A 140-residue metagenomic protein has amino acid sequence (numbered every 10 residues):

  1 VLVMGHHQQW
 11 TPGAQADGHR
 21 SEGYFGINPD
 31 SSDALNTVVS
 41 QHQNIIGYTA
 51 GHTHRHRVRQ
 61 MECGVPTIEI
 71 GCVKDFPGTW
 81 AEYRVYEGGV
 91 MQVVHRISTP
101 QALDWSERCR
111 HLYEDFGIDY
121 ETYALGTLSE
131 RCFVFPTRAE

Functional and structural regions predicted by a protein language model:
V1-P66, I118-T137: His/acidic metal-ligating clusters that form di-metal
G51-A102: Active-site/pore-lining binding-face segments in mid-to-C-terminal subdomains
Y86-E140: A short C-terminal boundary segment appended to hydrolase-like catalytic domains
